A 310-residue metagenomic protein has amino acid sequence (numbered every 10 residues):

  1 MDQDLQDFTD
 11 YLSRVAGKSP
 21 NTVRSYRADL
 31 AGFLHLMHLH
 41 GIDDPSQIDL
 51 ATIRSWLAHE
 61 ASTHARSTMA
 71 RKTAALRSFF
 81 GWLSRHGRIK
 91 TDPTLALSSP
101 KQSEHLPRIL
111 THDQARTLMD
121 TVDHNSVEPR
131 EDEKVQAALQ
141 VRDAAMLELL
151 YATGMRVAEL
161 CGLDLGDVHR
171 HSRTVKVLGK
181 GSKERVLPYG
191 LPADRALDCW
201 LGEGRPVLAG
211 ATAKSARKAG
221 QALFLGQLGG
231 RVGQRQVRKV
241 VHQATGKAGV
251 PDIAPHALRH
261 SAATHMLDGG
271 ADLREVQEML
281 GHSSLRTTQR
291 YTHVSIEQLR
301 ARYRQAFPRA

Functional and structural regions predicted by a protein language model:
M1-A310: Conserved catalytic core of the tyrosine transesterase superfamily
